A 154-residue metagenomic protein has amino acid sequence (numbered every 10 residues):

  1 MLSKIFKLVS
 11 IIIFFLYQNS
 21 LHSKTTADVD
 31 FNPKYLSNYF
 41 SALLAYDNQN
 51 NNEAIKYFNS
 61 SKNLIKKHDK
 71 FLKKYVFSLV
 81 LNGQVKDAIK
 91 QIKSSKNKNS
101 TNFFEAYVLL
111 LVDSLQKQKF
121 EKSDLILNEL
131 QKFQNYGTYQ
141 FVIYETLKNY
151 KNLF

Functional and structural regions predicted by a protein language model:
L2-T25: Classical Sec-dependent N-terminal signal peptides that target proteins to the secretory pathway
S20-Y75, L81, I89-K90, T101-N102: N-terminal leader/linker segments that initiate helical-solenoid repeat arrays
S37, F71, A106, V142-E145: The tetratricopeptide repeat
L44, S78, D113-S114, K151-N152: Residue-level signature for tetratricopeptide repeat
I55-N59, V85-K98, F120-Q134: Alpha-helical repeat scaffolds
K66, S100, Q134-T138: Helix-capping and short linker residues that terminate individual alpha-solenoid repeat units
Y136, Q140-F154: Solenoidal tandem-repeat scaffolds enriched in leucines and small polar residues
